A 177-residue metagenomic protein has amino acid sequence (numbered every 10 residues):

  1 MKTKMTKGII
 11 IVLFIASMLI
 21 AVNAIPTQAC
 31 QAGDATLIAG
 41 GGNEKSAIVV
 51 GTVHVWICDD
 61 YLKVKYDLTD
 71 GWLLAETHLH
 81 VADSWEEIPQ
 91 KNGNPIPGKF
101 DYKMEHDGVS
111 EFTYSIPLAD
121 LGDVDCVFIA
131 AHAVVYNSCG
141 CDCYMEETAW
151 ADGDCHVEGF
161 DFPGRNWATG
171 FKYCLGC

Functional and structural regions predicted by a protein language model:
M1-K2, S17, T77-H78: Generic secretory/membrane-interface signal
K2-V12: Bacterial N-terminal signal peptides that target proteins for export
I11-A21: Bacterial N-terminal signal peptides
V22-T27: Signal peptide cleavage region of secreted peptide precursors
Q28-C177: Surface-exposed extracytoplasmic segments
